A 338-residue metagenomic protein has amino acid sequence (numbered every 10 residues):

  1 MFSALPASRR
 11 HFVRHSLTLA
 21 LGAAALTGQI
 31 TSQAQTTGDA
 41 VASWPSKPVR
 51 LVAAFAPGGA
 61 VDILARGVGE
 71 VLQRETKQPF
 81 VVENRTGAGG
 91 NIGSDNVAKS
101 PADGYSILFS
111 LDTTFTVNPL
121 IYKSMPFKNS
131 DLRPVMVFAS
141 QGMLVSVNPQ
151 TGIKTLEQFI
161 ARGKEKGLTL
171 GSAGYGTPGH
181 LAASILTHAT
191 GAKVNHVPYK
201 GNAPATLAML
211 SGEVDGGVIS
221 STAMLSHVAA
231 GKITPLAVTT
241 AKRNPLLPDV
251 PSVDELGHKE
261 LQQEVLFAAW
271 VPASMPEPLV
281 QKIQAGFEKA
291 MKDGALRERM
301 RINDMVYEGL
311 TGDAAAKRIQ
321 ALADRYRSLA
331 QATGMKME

Functional and structural regions predicted by a protein language model:
M1-G28: N-terminal secretory signal peptides
F2, W44-P48, E277-E338: An extracytoplasmic/periplasmic, membrane-proximal ligand-sensing/linker region
S8, G89, T155, P198-G201 (+2 more regions): Short loop/turn segments at beta->alpha junctions
S16, A20, P48, N84 (+14 more regions): Conserved functional loop/turn residues at catalytic and ligand-binding sites
A34-D131, G167-T169, Y175, G191-D215 (+3 more regions): N-terminal (or domain-start) structured segment
G38-V41, D131-V135, D254-E260: Short beta-strand/turn micro-motifs at beta-sheet edges
K99-Y105, L120-P204, V253, L266-R299: Hinge/capping helix and adjacent helix->loop/strand transition within the periplasmic-binding protein
T114-Y122, S184-A189, G216-V250: A ligand-binding cleft/hinge motif common to bilobed small-molecule-binding domains
